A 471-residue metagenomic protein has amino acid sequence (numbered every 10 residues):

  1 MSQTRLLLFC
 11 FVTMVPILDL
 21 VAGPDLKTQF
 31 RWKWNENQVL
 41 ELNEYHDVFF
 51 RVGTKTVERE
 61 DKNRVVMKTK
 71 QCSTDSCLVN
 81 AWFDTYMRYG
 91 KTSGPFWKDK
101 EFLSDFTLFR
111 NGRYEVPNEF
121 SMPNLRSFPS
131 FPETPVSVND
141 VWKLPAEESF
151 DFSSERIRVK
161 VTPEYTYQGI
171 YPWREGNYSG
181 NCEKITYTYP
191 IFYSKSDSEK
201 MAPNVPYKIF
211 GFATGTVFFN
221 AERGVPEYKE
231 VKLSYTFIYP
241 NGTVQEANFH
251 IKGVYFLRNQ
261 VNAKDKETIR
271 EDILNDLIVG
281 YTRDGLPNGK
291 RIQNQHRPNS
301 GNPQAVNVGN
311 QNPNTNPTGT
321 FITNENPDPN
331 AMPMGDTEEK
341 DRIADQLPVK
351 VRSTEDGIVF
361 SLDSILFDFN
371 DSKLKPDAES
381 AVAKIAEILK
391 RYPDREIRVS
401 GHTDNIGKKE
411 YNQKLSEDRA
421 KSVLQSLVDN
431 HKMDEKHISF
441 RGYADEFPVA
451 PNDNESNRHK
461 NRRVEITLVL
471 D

Functional and structural regions predicted by a protein language model:
M1-L8: Bacterial N-terminal signal peptides that target proteins for export
F9-P16: Bacterial N-terminal signal peptides
G23-K98, F150-G309: Acidic, serine/threonine-rich low-complexity disordered tracts
N80, K143-P145, K184-T188, P348-K350 (+5 more regions): Soluble periplasmic/extracytoplasmic beta-strand elements of cell-envelope proteins
W82-M122: An acidic-aromatic
L108-G180: Solvent-exposed helix/loop surface patches that form functional interfaces
Q260-E396, D471: Periplasmic peptidoglycan-binding/tethering modules of Gram-negative envelope proteins
S372-D377, Y392-D394, S400-D471: Periplasmic OmpA-like peptidoglycan-binding domain that tethers envelope proteins to the cell wall
